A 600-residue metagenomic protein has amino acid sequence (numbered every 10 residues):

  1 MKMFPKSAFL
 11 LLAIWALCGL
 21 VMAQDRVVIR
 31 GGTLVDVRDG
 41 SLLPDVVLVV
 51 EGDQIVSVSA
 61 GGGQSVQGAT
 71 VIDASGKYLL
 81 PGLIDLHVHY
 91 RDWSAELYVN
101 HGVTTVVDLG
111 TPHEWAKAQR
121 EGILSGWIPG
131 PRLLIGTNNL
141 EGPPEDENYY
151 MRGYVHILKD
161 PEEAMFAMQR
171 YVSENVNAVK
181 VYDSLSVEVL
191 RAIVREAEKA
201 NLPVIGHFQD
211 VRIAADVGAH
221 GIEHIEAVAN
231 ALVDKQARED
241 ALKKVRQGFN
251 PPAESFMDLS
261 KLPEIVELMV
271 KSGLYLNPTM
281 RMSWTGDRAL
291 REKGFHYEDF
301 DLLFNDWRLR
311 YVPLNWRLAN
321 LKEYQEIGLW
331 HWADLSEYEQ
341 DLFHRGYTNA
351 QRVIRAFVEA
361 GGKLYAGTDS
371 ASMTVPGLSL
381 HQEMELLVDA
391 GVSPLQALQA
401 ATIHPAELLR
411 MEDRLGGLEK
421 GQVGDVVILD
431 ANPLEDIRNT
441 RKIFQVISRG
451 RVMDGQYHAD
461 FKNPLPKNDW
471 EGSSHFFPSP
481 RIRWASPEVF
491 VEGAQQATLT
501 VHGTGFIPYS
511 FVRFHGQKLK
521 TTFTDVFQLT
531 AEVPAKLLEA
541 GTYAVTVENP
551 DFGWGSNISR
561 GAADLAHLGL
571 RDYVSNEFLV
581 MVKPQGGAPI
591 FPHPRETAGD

Functional and structural regions predicted by a protein language model:
A8-G19: Bacterial N-terminal signal peptides
L34, D39-L80: Histidine-rich, glycine-flanked metal-binding segment
L34-V47, A60, T348, V375 (+2 more regions): Acidic, glycine-enriched loop/beta-strand segments at the rims of small-molecule binding/catalytic pockets
A74-I128, D146-R152, K159-E162, I213-E223 (+1 more regions): Metal-associated gating/positioning segment near the N- to mid-region
A95-K117, P131-N138, V172-L185, V194 (+4 more regions): Divalent metal-dependent hydrolysis catalytic cores, especially in the metallo-beta-lactamase
A167-A178, L185, V233-A390, K462-L465: Active-site neighborhoods of metal-dependent hydrolases
G472-F511, G553-D600: Beta-strand/beta-sandwich contexts
A535-A540: Surface-exposed, short loops/turns at beta-strand junctions within beta-sandwich domains
